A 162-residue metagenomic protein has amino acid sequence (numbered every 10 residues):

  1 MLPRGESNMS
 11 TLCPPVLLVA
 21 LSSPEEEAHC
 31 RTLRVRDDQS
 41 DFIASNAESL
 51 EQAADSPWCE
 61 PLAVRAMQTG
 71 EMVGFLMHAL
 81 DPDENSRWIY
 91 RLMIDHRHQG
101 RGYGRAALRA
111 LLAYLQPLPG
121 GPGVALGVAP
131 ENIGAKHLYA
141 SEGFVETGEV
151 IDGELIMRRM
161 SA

Functional and structural regions predicted by a protein language model:
L2-T11, I156-A162: Terminal substrate-recognition subdomain of acyl/acetyltransferases
L12-Q99, L108-A110, Y114-L118, G148-D152: Acetyl-CoA-dependent GNAT
A79-L80, M93, P130, G143 (+1 more regions): Short, well-ordered turn and helix-capping elements at secondary-structure junctions
G102: Glycine-rich phosphate-binding loop
R105, P130-G148: Conserved active-site alpha-helix within GNAT-family acetyltransferase domains
L115-G127: Conserved GNAT acetyl-CoA-binding A-motif
A125-K136, D152-L155, A162: Conserved beta-strand-loop-alpha-helix junction that forms the acyl-donor binding cleft
